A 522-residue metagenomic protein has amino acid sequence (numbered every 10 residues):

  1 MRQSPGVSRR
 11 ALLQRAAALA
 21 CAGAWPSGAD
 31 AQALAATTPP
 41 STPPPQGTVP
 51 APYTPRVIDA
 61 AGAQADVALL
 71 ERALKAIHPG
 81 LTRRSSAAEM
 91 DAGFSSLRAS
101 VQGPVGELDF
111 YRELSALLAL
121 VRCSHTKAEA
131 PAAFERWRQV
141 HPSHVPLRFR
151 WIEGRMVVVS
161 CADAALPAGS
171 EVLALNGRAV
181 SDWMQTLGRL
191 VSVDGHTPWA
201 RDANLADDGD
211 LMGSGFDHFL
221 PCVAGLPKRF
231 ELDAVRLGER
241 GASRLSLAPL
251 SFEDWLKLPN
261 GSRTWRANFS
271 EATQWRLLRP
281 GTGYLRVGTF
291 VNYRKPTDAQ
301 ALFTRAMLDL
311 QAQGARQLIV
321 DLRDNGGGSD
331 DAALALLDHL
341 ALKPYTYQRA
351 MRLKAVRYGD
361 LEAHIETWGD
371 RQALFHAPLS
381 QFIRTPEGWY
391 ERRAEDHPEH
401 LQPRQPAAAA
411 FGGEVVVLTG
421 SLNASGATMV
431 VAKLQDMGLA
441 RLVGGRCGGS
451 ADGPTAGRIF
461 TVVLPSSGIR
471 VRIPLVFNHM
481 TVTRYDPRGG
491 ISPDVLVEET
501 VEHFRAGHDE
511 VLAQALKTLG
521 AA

Functional and structural regions predicted by a protein language model:
M1-A11, R15-W25: N-terminal secretory signal peptides
R2, Q32-L318, L322-L353, G359-D370 (+7 more regions): Flexible, low-complexity junctional segments that flank or bridge functional domains
W25-P26, S425: Short linear Ser/Thr-Pro motifs
G28-D30: Sec/Tat signal peptide C-region and signal peptidase I cleavage site
S170, D330-R505: Conserved acidic, small-residue-rich alpha-beta core segments centered on
